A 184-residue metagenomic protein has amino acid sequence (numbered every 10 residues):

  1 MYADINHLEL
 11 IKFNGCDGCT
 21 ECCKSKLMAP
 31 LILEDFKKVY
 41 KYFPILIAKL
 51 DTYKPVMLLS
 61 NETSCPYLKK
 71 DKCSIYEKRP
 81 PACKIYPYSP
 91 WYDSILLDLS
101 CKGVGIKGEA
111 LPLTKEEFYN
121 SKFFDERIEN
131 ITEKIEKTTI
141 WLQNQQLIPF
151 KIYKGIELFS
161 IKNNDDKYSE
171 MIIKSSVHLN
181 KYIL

Functional and structural regions predicted by a protein language model:
M1-L184: Short loop/turn segments that flank or connect secondary-structure elements
